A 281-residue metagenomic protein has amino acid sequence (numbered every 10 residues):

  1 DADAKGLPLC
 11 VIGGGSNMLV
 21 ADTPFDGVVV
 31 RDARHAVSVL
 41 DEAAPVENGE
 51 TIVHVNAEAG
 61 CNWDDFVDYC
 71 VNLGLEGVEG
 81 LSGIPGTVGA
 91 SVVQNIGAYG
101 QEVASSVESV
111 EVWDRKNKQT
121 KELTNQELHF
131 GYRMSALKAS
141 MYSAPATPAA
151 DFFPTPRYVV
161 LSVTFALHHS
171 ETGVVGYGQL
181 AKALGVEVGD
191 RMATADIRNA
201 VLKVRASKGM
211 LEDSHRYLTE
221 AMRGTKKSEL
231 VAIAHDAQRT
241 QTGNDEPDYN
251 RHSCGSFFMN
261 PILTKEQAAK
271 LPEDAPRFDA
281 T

Functional and structural regions predicted by a protein language model:
D1-N117: Anion-binding (especially nucleotide phosphate/pyrophosphate-binding) glycine-rich loop and adjoining beta-alpha core
G14, M18, T120-T281: Phosphate/pyrophosphate- and phosphate-bearing ligand-binding catalytic cores of soluble enzymes
